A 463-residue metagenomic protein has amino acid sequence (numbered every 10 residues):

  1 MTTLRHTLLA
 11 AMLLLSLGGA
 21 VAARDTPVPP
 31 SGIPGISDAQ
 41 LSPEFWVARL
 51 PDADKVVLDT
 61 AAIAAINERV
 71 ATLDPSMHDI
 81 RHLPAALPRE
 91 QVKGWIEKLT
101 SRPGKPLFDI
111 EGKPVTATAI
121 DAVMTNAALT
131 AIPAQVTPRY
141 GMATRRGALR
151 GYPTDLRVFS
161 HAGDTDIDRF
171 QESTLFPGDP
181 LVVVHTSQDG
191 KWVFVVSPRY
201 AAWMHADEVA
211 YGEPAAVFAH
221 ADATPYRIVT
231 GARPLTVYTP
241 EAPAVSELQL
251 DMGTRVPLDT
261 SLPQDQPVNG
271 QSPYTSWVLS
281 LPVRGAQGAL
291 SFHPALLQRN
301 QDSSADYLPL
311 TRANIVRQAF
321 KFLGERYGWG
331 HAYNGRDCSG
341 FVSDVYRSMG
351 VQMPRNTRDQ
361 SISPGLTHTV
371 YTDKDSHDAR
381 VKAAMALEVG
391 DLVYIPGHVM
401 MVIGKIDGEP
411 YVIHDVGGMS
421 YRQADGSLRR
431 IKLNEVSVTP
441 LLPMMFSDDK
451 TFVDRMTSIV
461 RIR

Functional and structural regions predicted by a protein language model:
M1-L8: Bacterial N-terminal signal peptides that target proteins for export
A10-S16: Bacterial N-terminal signal peptides
R24-R150, T154-D166, V182, V196-P234 (+3 more regions): Boundary regions of SH3-family modules and the immediately adjacent low-complexity/disordered segments in eukaryotic
D25-D54, P410-Y411, D415, M419-S420 (+1 more regions): Low-complexity, Gly/Ser/Thr/Pro-rich intrinsically disordered linker/tail segments
T165-D168, P240-P243, Q301-D306, G324-Y333 (+2 more regions): Second-shell loop/turn segments in exported
T174, P354-Q423: ...with weaker cross-activation on analogous glycine-rich loops/strands in unrelated enzymes
F176-L181, L250-D259, V389-V393: Loop/turn positions that initiate beta-strands
I315, W329-M349, M353-Q360: Active-site nucleophilic cysteine motif
